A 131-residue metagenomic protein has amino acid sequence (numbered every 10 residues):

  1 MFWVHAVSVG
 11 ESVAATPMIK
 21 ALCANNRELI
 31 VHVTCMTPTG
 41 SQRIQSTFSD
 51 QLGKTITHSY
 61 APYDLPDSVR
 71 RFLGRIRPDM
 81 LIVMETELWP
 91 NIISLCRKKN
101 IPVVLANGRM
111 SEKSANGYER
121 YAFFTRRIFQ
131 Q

Functional and structural regions predicted by a protein language model:
M1-Q131: Active-site and donor-binding regions of nucleotide-sugar-utilizing enzymes
